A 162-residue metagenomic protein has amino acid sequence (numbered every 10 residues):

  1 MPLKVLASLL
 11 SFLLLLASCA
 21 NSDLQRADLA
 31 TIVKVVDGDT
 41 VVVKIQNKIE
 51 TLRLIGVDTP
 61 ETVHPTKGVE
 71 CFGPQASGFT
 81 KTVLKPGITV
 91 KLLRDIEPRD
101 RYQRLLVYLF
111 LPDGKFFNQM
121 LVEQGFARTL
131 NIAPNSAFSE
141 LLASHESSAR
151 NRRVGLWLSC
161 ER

Functional and structural regions predicted by a protein language model:
P2-R162: Small beta-barrel nucleic-acid-binding modules, primarily SNase/OB-fold domains and secondarily Tudor-like barrels
